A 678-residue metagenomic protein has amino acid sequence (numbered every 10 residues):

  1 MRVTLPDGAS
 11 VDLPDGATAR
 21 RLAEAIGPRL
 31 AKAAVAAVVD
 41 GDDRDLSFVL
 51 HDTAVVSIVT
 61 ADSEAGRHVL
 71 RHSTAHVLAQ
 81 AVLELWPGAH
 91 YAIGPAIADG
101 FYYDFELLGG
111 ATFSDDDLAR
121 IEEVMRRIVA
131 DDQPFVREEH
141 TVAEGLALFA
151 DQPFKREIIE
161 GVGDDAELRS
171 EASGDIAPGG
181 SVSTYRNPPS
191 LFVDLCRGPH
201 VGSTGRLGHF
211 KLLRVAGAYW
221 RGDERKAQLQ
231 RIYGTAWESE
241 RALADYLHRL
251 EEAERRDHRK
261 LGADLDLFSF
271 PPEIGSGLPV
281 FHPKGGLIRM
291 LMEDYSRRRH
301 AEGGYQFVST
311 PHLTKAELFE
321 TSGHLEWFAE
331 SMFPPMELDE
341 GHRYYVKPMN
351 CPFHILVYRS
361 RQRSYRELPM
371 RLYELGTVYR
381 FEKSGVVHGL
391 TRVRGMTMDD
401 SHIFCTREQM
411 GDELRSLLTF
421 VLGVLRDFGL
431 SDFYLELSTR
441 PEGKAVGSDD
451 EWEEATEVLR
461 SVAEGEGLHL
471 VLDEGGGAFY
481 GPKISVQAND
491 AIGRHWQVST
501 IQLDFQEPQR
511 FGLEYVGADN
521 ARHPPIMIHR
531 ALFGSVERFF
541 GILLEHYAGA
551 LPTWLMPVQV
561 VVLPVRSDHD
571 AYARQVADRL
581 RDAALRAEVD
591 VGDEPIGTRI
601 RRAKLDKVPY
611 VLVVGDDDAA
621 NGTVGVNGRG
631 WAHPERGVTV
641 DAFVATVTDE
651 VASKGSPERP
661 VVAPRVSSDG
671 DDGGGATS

Functional and structural regions predicted by a protein language model:
M1-H90, A98-G100, D104-S678: NTP/phosphate- and nucleic-acid-binding module
